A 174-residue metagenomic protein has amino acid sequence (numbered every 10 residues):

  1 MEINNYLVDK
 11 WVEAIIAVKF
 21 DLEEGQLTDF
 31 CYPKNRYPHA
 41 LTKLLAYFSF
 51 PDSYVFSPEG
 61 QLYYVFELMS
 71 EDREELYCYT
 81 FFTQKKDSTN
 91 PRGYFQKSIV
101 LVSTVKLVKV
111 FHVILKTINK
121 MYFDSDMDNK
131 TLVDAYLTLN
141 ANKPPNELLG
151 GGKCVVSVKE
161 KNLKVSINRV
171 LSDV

Functional and structural regions predicted by a protein language model:
M1-V174: N-terminal module detector in large eukaryotic regulators
